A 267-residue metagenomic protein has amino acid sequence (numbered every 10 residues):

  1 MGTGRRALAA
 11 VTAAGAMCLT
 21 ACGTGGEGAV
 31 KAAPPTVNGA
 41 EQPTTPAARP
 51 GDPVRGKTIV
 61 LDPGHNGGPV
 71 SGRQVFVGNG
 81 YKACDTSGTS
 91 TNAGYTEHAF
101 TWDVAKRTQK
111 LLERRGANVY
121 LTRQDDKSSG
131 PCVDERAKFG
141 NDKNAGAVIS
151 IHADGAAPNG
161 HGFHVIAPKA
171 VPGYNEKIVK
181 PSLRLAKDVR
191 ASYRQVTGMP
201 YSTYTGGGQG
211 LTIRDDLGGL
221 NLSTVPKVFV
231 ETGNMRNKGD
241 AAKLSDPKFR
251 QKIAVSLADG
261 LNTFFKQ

Functional and structural regions predicted by a protein language model:
M1-A14: N-terminal export and membrane-targeting signals
L8-V11, T20-T58: N-terminal low-complexity, Pro/Thr-rich disordered segments that flank secretion/membrane-targeting signals
G23, R49, A99-Q267: Active-site-proximal helix/loop segments of hydrolytic enzymes
V37-N38, N66, D215, F229: A generic alpha-helix propensity feature with a strong bias for hydrophobic helices
A47, D52-K127, A147: N-terminal catalytic or cofactor-binding beta/alpha core of small enzyme domains
